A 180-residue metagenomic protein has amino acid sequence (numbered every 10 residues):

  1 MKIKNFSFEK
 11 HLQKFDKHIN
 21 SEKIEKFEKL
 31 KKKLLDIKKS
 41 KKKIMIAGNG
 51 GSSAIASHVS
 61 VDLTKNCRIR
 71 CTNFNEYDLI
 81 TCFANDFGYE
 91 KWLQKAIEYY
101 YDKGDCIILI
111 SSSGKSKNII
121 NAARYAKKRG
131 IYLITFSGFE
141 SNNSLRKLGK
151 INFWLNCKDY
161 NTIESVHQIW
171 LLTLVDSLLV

Functional and structural regions predicted by a protein language model:
M1-E22: Generic N-terminal amphipathic, Lys/Arg-enriched alpha-helix
N5, I24-F27, E90: Short, structured helix-loop boundary elements
F8, F27-L30, A56: Hydrophobic packing residues in well-ordered alpha-helices of helical domains and bundles
L12, K31, S60: Short amphipathic alpha-helical/adjacent loop interface patches that line ligand and macromolecule-binding sites
N20-S40: A short, well-structured juxtamembrane/interface segment
M45-V180: Glycine-rich phosphate-binding loops that contact phosphosugars or nucleotide phosphates
